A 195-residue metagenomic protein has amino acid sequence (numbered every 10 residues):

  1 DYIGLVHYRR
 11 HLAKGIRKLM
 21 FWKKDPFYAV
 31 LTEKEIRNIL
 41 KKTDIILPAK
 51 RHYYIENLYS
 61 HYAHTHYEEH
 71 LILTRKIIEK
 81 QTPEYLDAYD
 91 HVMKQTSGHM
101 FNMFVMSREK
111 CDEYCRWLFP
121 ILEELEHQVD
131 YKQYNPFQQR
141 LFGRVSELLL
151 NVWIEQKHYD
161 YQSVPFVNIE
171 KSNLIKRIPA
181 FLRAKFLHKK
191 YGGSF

Functional and structural regions predicted by a protein language model:
D1-F195: ER/Golgi luminal nucleotide-sugar-dependent glycosyltransferases, focusing on the catalytic module
